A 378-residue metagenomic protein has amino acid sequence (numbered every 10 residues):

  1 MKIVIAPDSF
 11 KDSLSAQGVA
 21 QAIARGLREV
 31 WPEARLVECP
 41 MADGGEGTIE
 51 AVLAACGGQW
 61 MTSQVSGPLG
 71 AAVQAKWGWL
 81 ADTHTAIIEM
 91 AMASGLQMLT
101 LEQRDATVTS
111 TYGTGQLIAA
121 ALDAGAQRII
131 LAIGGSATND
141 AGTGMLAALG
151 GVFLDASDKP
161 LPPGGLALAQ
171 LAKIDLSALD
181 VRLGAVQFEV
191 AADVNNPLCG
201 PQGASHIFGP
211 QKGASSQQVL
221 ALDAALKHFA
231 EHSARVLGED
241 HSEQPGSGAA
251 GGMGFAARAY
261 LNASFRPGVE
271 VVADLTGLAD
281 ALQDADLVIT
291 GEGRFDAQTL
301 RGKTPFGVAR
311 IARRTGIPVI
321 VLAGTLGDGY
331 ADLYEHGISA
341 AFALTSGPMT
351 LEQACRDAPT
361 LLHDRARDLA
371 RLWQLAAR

Functional and structural regions predicted by a protein language model:
M1-I133, A137-R378: N-terminal loops that bind phosphate or other acidic moieties and the adjacent beta-alpha structural core
